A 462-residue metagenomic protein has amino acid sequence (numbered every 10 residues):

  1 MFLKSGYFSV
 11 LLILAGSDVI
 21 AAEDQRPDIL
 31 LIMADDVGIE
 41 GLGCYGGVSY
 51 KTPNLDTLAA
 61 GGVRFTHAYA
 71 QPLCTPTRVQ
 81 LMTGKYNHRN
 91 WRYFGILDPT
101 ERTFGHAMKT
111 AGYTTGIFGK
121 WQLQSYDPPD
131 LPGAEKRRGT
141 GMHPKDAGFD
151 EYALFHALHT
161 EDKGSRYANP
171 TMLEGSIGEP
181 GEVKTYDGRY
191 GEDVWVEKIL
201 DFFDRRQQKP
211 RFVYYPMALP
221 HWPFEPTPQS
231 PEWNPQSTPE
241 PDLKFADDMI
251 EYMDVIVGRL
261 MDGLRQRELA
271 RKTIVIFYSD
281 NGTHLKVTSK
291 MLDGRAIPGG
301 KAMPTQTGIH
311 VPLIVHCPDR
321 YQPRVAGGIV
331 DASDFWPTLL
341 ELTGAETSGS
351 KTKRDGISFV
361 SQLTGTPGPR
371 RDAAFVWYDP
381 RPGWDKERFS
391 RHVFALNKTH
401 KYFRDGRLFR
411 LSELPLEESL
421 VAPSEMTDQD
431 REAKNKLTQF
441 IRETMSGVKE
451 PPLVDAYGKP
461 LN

Functional and structural regions predicted by a protein language model:
K4-S17: Bacterial N-terminal signal peptides
G6-F8, A21-R404, L414-N462: Formylglycine-dependent sulfatase
